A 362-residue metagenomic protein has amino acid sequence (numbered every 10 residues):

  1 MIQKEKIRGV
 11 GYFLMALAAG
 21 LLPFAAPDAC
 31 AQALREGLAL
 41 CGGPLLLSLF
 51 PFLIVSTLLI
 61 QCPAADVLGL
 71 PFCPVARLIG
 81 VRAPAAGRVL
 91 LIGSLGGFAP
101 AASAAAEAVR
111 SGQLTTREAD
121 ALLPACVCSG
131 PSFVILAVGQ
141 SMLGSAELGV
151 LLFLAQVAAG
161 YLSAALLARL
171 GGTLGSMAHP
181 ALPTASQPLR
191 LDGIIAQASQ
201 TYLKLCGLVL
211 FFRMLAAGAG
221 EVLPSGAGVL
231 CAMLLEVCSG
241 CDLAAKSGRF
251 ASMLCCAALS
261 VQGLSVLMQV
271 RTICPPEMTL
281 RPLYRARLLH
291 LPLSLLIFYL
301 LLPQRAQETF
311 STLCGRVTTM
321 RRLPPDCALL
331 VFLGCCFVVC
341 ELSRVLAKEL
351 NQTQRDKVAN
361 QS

Functional and structural regions predicted by a protein language model:
M1-K6: Short, Lys/Arg-rich, polar N-terminal cytosolic tail immediately upstream of the first transmembrane signal-anchor
L14-A25, L34-P44, F50-I54, L58 (+4 more regions): Selected transmembrane alpha-helices and immediately adjacent juxtamembrane segments of polytopic inner-membrane
F24-A33, Q61-A65, L136-V138, A146 (+5 more regions): Transmembrane helix-loop junctions in multi-pass membrane proteins
G43, L47-V109: Membrane helical hairpin/interfacial module
L53, A106, L123-P183, F212-R213 (+4 more regions): Alpha-helical transmembrane segments of multi-pass small-molecule/ion transporters
A64, L191, I195-G263: Transmembrane helical segments that form the transport core of multi-pass membrane transport proteins
I79-L143, C231-K246, M253-P276, Y284-L288: Alpha-helical membrane segments and immediately flanking helix-loop junctions that form or couple to the substrate/ion
T115-E118, S132-V134, G160-Y161, S252-A347: C-terminal transmembrane helix pair
